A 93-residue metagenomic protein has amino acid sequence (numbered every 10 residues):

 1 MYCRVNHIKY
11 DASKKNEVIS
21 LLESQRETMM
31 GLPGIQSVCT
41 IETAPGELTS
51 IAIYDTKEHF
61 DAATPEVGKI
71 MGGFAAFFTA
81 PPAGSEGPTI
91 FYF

Functional and structural regions predicted by a protein language model:
M1-T49, D55-K69, A76-F93: Short S/T/G/P-rich N-terminal loop/turn motif that feeds into the first structured element of a domain
